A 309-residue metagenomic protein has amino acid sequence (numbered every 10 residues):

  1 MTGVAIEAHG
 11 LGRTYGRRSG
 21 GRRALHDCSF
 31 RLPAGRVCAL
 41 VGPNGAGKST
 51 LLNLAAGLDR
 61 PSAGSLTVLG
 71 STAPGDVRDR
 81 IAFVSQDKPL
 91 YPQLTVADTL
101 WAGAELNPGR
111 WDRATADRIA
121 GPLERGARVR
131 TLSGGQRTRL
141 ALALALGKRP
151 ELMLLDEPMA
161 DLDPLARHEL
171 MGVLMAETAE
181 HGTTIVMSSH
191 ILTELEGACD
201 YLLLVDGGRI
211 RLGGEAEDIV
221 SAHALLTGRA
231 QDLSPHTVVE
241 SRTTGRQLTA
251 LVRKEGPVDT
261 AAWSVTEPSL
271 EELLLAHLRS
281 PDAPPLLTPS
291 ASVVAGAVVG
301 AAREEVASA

Functional and structural regions predicted by a protein language model:
T2, V239-A309: C-terminal coupling/interaction segments
G3-T193, G197-D200, L204-D206: ABC transporter nucleotide-binding domains
R17, A34, A230, K254-G256 (+1 more regions): Non-catalytic surface loops within mature trypsin-like serine protease
P108, A224, Q231, L278-R279: A generic structural signal for secondary-structure junctions that act as hinges or helix/strand caps at the edges
M153-L154, D232-P235, E255-T260: Short, surface-exposed beta-strand/loop "edge" segments at domain boundaries and coil↔beta transitions
H168-V252: ABC transporter nucleotide-binding domain
